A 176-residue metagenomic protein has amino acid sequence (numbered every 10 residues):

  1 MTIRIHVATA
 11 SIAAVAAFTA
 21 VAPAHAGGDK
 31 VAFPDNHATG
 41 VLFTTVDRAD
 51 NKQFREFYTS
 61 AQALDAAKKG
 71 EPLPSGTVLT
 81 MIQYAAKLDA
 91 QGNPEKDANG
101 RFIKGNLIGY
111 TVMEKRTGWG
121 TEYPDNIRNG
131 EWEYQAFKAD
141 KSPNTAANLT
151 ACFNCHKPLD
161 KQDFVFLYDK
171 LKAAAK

Functional and structural regions predicted by a protein language model:
M1-S11: Bacterial N-terminal signal peptides that target proteins for export
V15-A24: C-terminal segment of classical bacterial N-terminal signal peptides
H25-F54, G70, P74-K176: Sequence context surrounding c-type heme c attachment/ligation sites in exported
N51-L64: Short, structured beta-strand/loop micro-motifs enriched in basic residues and often containing a Trp
